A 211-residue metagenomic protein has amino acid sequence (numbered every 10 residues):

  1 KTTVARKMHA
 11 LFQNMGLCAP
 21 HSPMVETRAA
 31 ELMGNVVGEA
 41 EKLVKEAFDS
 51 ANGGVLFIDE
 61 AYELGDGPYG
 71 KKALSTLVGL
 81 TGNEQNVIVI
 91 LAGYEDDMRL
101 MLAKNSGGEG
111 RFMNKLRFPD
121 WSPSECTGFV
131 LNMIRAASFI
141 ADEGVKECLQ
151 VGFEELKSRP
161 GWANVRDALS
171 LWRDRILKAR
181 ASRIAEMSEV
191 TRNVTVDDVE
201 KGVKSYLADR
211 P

Functional and structural regions predicted by a protein language model:
K1-S22, D49: Walker A/P-loop
T2, T27, V44, D59 (+6 more regions): Conserved RecA-like P-loop NTPase ATPase core
H21-A51: Short glycine-rich substrate-engagement loop in P-loop NTPases that contacts/grips substrate
A29-A40, Y62-K71, L116: Flexible beta-alpha connector loops of hexameric P-loop NTPases
A30-M33, Y62-L64, Y94-R99, D120-C126 (+1 more regions): Conserved nucleotide-binding/hydrolysis micro-motifs of P-loop NTPases
N52-T81, V87-I90, D97-N105, P123: Conserved AAA+/SF3 P-loop NTPase catalytic/coupling segment centered on the Walker-B
A103-D120: A short helix-turn-beta junction within AAA+ P-loop NTPase domains corresponding to the substrate/partner-engaging
G128, N132-P211: C-terminal alpha-helical "lid" subdomain
